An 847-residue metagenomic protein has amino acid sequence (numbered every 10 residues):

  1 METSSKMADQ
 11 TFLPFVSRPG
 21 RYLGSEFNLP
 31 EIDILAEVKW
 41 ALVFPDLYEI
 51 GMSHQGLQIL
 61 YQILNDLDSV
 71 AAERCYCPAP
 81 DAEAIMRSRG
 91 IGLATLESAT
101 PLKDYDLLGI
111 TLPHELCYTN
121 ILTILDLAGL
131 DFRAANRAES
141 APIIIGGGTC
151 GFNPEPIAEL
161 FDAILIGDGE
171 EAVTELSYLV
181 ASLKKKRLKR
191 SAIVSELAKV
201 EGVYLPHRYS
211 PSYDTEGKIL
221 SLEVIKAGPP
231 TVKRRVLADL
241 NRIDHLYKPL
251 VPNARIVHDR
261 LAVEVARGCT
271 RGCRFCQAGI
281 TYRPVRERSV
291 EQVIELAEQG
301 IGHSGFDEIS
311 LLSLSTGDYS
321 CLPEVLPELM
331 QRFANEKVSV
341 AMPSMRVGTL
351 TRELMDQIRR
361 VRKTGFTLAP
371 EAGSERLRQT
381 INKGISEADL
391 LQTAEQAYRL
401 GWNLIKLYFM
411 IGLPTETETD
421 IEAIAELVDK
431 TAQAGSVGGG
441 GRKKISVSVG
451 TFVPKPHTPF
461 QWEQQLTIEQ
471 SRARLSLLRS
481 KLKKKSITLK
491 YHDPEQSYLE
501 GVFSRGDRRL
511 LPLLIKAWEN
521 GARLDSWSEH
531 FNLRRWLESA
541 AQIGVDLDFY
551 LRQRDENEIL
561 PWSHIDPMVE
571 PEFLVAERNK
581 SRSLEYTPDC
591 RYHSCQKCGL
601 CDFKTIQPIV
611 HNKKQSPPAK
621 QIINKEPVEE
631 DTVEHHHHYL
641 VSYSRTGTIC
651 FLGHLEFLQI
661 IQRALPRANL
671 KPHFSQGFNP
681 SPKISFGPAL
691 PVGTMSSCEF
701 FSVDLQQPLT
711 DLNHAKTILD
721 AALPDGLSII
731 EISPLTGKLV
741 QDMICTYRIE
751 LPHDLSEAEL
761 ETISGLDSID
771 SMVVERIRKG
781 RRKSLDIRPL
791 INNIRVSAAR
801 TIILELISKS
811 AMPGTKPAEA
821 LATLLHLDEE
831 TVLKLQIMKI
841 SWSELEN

Functional and structural regions predicted by a protein language model:
E2-L29, A36, W40-L42, K484-E630: Radical SAM enzyme core and accessory elements
T11-A41, Y48-E49, P206, S212-A262 (+1 more regions): N-terminal [4Fe-4S]-dependent radical SAM core
L42-D46, L64, V251-F275, I301 (+2 more regions): N-terminal pre-triad scaffold of radical SAM enzymes
L42-F44, Q299-K406, M410-V449, P454: Conserved SAM/AdoMet-binding glycine-rich loop
P78-E223, P459-D507, I515-E529: Glycine-rich beta-alpha loop elements in corrinoid/cobalamin-binding modules across cobalamin-dependent enzymes
R255-E291, K597-V610: Canonical Radical SAM [4Fe-4S] cluster-binding loop centered on the CxxxCxxC motif and its immediate flanking residues
T451-P459, P672-Q706: Short, charge-patterned binding micro-sites
V633-H636, F657-Q659, S768-N847: Core RNA-modification/binding signature centered on pseudouridine synthases
